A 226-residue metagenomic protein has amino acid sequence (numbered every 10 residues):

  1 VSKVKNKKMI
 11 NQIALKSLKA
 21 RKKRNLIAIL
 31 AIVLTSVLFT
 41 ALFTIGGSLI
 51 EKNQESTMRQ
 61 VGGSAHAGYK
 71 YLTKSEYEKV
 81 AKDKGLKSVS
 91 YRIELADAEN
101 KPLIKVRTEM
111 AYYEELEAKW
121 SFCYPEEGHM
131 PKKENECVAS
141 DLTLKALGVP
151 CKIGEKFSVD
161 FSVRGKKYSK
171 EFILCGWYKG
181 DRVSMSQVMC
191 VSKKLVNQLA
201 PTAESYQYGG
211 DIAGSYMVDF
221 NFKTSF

Functional and structural regions predicted by a protein language model:
V1-V37: N-terminal Sec/SRP start-transfer signal
T35-G46: Alpha-helical transmembrane segments
G46-F226: Basic-flanked hydrophobic alpha-helices used for secretion and membrane insertion
